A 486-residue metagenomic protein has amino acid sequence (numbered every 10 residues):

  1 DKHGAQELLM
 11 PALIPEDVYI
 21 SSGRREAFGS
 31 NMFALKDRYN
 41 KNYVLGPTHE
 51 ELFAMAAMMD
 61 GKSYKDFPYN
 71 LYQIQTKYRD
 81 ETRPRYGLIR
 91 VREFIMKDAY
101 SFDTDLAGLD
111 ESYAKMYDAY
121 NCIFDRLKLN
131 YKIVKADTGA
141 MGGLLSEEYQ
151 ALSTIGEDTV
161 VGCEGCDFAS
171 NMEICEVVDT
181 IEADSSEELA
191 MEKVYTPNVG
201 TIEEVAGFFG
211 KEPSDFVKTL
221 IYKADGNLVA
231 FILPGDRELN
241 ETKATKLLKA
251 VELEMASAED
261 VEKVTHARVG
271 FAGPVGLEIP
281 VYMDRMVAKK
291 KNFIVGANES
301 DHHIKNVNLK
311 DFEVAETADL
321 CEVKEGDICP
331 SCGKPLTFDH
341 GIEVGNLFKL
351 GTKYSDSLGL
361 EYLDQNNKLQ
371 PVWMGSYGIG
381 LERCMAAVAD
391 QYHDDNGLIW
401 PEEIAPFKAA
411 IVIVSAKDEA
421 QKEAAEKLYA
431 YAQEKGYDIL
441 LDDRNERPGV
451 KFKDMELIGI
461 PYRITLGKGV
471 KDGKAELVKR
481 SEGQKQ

Functional and structural regions predicted by a protein language model:
D1-E81, S214, Y222-K223, M286-K290 (+1 more regions): Active-site loop/lid in soluble adenylation, ligation, and acyl-transfer enzymes
M10, I133-K135, M255, L440-R444: A structural preference for short, hydrophobic beta-strand core positions in alpha/beta folds
L13-E16, D260-K263, D443-V450: Short acidic loop-to-helix transition motifs that present clustered carboxylates
E50-M58, R83-A99, T104-Y377, L381: Extended, low-hydrophobicity, polar/charged segments
M141, I221-Y222, G351-T352, W400-E402 (+2 more regions): Replace "in large, NTP-powered and nucleic-acid-processing enzymes" with "in large, NTP-powered factors and other
V205, G375-I404, Q486: C-terminal, non-catalytic macromolecule-binding modules
G397-K451: Generic long, charged, amphipathic alpha-helical segments
L428-Q486: C-terminal structured "cap/appendage" subdomains that terminate the fold
